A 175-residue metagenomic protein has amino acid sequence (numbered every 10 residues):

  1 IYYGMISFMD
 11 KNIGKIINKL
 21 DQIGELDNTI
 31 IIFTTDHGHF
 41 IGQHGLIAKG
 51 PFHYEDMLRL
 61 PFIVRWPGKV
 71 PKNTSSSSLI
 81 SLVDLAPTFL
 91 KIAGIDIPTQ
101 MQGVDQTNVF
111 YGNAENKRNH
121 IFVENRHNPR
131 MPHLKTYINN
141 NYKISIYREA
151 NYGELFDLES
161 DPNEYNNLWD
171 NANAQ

Functional and structural regions predicted by a protein language model:
I1-T29: A long, amphipathic alpha-helix that forms part of the scaffold/cap immediately adjacent to metal-dependent active
I1-Y3, K72-S75, N171: Active-site oxyanion-binding pockets that recognize sulfate/phosphate
N18-T74, S81: Histidine-centered active-site microenvironments of extracellular/periplasmic hydrolases and transferases
D21-E25, D96-P98, N173: Structural helix-adjacent loops and short alpha-helical linkers that scaffold large soluble proteins
H37-Q43, V70, S78, V83-A86 (+2 more regions): C-terminal cap/loop subdomain of S1 sulfatases and analogous C-terminal strand-loop tails that border
L168-Q175: Long, internal low-complexity/basic segments
